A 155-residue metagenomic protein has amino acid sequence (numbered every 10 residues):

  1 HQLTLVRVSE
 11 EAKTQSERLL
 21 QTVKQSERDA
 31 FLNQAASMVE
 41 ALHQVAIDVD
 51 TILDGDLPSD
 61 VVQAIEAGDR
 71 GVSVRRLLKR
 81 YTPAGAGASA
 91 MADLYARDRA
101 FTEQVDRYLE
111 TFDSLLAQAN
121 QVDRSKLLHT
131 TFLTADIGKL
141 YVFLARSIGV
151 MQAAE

Functional and structural regions predicted by a protein language model:
H1-E155: Extended amphipathic alpha-helical coiled-coil
